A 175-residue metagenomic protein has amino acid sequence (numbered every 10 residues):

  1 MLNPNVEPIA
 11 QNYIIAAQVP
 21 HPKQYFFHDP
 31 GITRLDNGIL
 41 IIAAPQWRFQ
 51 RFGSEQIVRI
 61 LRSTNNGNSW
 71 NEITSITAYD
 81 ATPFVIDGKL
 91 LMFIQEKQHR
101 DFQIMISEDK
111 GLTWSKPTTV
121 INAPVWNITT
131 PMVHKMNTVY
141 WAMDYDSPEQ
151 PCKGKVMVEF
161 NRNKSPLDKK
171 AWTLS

Functional and structural regions predicted by a protein language model:
M1-D29, T33-I128, M132-S175: Beta-rich carbohydrate-recognition and catalytic domains
